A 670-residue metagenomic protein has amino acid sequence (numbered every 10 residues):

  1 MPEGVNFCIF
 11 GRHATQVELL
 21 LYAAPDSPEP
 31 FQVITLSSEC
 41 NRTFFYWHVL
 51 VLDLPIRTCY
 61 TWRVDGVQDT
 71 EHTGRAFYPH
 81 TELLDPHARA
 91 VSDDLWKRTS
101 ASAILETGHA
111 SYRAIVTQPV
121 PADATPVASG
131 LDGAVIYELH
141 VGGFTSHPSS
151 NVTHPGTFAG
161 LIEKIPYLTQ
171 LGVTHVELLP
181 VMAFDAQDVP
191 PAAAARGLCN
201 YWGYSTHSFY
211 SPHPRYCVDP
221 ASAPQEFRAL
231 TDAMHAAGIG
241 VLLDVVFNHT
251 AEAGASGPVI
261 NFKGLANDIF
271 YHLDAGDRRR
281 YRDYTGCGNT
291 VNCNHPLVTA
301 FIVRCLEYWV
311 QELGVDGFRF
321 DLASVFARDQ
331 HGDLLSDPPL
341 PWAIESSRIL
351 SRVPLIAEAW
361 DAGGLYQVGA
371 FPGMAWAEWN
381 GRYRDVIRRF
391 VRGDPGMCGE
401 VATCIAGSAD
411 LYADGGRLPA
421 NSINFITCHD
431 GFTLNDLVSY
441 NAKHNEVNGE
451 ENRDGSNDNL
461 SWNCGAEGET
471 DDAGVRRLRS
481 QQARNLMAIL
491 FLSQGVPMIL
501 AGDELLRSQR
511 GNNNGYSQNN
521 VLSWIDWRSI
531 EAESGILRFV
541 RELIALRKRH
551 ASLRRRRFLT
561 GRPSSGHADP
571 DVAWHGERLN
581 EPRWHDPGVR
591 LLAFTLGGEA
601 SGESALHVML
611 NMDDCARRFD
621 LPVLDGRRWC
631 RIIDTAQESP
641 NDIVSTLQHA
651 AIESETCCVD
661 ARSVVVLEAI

Functional and structural regions predicted by a protein language model:
M1-Y137, G142, E163, L168 (+4 more regions): Carbohydrate-interacting/catalytic domains
G11-H13, S38-C40, D53-P55, G66 (+18 more regions): Short, flexible loop/turn elements at secondary-structure junctions
V64-D123, A186-S205, G257-Y284, N435-E450: Core domains of carbohydrate- and sulfate-ester-processing enzymes
A88-R89, A327-Q330, L335-A501, L505-L506 (+6 more regions): Conserved alpha/beta catalytic core and glycan-binding cleft of carbohydrate-active enzymes
V135-Y137, V176, V241-L243, F318 (+2 more regions): Hydrophobic faces of well-ordered beta-strands that scaffold small-molecule active sites in alpha/beta enzyme cores
H140-A159, E163-V315, R319-S346, L365 (+1 more regions): Substrate-binding/active-site clefts of carbohydrate-active enzymes
I162-Q170, T231, L306-V310, P341 (+6 more regions): Non-transmembrane alpha-helical segments in soluble domains of secreted/periplasmic/extracellular proteins
Q311-G314, Y383, F539, F594: Pore-domain-biased detector for 6-TM cation channels and related repeats
